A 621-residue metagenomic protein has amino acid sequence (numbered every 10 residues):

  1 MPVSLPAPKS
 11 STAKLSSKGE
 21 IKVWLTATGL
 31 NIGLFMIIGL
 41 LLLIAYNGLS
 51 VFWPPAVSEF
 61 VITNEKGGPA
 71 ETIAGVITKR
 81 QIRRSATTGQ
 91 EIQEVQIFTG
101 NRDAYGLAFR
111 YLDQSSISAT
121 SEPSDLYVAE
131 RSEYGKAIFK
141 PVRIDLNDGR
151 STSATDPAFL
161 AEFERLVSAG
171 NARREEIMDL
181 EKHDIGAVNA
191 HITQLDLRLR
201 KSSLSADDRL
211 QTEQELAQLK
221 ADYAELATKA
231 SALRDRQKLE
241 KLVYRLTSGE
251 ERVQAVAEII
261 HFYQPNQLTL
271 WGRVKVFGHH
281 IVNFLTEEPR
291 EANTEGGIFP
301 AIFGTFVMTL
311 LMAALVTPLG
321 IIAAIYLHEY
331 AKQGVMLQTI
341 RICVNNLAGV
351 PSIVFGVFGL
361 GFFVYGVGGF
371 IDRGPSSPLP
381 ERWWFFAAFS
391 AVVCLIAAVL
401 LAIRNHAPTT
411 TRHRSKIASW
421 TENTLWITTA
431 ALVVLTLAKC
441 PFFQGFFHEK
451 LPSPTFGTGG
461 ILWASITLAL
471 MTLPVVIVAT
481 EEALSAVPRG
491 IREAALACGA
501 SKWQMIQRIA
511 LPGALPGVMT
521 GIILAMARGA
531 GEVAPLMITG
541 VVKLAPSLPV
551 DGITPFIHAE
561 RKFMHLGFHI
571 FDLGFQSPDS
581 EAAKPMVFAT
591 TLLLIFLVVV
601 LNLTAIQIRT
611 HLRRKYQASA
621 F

Functional and structural regions predicted by a protein language model:
S10-T28, L49-L311, P375-S377, E449-P454 (+1 more regions): Periplasmic/extracellular loop-to-transmembrane helix junction in inner-membrane transport proteins
F277-G296, F355-L470, G540-V541, V550-I557: Membrane-interfacial helix termini and adjacent extracytoplasmic/periplasmic loops of multi-pass transporters
A292, F446-P454, T539-L592: Interhelical loop and adjacent transmembrane-helix boundary motif in polytopic membrane transport permeases
G296-A324, E381-S390, I522: Transmembrane alpha-helix signature in integral membrane proteins
M312-V344, V357, Y365, R404-T410 (+1 more regions): Transmembrane-helix boundary motif in ABC transporter permease subunits
A331, I396-H413, T436-F443, E481-R489 (+4 more regions): C-terminal transmembrane helix and the adjacent membrane-cytosol boundary/short C-terminal tail of inner/organellar
V476-E481, K502-G540: Transmembrane alpha-helices
